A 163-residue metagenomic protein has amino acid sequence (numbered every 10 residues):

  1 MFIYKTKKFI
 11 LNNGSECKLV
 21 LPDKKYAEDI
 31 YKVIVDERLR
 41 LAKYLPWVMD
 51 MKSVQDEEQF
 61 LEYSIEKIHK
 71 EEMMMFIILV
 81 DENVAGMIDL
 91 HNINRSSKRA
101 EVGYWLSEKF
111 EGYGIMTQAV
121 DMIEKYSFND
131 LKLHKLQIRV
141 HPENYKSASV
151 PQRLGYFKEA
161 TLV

Functional and structural regions predicted by a protein language model:
M1-D29, V33-R40, M75-V163: Acyl-donor (CoA/ACP) binding surface of acyl/acetyltransferases
V35-R38, M49, I65: Residue-level detector of secondary-structure transition/capping positions
A42-E62: Conserved GNAT-fold acetyl-CoA-binding loop/helix
D50-M51, E72, L79: Short gly/ser-rich anion-binding loops that grip negatively charged ligand groups
Q59, Y63, M122-K125: Generic recognition of well-ordered alpha-helical segments within structured catalytic/regulatory domains
E66-E71: Short loop/turn motifs at secondary-structure junctions and domain boundaries
